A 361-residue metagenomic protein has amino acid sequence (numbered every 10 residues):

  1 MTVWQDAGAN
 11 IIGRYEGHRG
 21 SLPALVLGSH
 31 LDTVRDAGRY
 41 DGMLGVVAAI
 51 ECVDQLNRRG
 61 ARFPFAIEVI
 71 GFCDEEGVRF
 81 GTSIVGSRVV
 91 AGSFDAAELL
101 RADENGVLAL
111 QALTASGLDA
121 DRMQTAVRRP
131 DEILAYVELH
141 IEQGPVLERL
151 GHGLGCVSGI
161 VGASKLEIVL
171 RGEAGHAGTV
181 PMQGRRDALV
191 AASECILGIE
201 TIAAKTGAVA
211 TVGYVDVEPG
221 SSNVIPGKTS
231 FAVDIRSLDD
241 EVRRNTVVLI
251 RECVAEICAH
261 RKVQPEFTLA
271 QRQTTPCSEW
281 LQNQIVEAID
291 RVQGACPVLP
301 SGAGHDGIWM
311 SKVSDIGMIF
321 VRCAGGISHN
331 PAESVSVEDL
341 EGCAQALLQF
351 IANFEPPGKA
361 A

Functional and structural regions predicted by a protein language model:
M1-G38, L56: Acidic/His- and Gly-rich active-site-bordering loop/insert found across diverse amide/peptide-bond hydrolases
W4, G28-S29, G227, A295-A346: Zn-dependent metallopeptidase/amidohydrolase metal-coordination segment
D6, R62-F63, M123-V127, T179 (+4 more regions): Flexible, glycine/charged-enriched surface loops at secondary-structure junctions
A9-I11, L31-T33, I67-V78, Q143 (+4 more regions): Acidic, glycine-rich active-site loops and adjacent beta-strand->loop/helix elements that engage anionic groups
L27-H30, D36-E76, S164-L170, T179-I202 (+3 more regions): Alpha-helical metal-binding/catalytic segments enriched in His/Glu/Asp
E75, R79-E241: Midchain, well-structured core segments that form catalytic/ion-binding scaffolds
A96-A97, R236-D239, L269-A270, G326-V337: Short beta-alpha connecting loops at secondary-structure transitions that line or flank enzyme active sites
S158-I160, H176, V180-K205, E252 (+1 more regions): His/Asp/Glu-rich mid-to-C-terminal helical/loop segments that flank catalytic regions of hydrolases
